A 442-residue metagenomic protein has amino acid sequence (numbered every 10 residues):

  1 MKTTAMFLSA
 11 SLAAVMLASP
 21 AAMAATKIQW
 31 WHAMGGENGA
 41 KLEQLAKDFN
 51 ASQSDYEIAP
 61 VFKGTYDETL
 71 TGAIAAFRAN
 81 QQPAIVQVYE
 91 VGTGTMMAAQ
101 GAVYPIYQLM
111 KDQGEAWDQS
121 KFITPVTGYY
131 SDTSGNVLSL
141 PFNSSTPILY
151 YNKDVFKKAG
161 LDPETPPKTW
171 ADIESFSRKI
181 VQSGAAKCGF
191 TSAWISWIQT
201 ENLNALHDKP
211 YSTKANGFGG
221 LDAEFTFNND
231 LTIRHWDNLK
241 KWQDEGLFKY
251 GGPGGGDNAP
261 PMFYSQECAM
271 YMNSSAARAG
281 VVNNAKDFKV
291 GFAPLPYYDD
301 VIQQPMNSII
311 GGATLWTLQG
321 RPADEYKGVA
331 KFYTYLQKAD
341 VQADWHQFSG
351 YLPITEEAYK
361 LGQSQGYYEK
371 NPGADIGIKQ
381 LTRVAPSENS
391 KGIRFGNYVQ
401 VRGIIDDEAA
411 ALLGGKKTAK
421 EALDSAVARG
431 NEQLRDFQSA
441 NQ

Functional and structural regions predicted by a protein language model:
Q44, D48-F122, K158-G160, T165-K168 (+5 more regions): Extracytoplasmic "Venus flytrap"/periplasmic binding protein-like
A51-S52, A79, G135, A159 (+5 more regions): Extracytoplasmic/periplasmic substrate-recognition and gating elements
A75, A84, E115-V155, C188 (+2 more regions): A structural signal for short loop-to-beta-strand junctions that line the ligand-binding cleft of periplasmic/secreted
Y89-I148, E174, E201-A205, G291-A293 (+2 more regions): Hinge/lid segment of periplasmic solute-binding proteins
Y107-F122, P166, K209-R234, N283-A285 (+4 more regions): Short, solvent-exposed loop/beta-turn-alpha elements that line the ligand-binding surface or hinge of extracytoplasmic
S131-F142, P147, A171-E224, C268: Extracytoplasmic/periplasmic solute-binding protein
D132, S308-I309, G373-R429: C-terminal capping/gating helix-and-loop segments adjacent to ligand/active sites or protein-protein/ligand interfaces
E174-K179, G220-G252: Glycine-centered hinge/linker elements that transmit conformational signals in sensory and ligand-binding systems
